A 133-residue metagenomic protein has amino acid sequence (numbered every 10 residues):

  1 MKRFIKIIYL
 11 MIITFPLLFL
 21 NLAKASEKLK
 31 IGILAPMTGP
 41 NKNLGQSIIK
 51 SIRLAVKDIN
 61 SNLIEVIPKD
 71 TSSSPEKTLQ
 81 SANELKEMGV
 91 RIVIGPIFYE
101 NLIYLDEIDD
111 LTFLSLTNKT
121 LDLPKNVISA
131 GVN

Functional and structural regions predicted by a protein language model:
M1-Y9: Bacterial N-terminal signal peptides that target proteins for export
Y9-L18: Bacterial N-terminal signal peptides
A23-E27: Boundary at the C-terminal end of the N-terminal hydrophobic targeting segment
G32-K50, I59, K69-T71: Extracytoplasmic "Venus flytrap"
P40, L44, I48-A55, K77-S81 (+1 more regions): Stable alpha-helical elements in mature extracytoplasmic
I59-K77, P124-V127: Short beta-strand elements in bilobed, periplasmic/extracellular small-molecule ligand-binding domains
P75-R91: Short, well-structured alpha-helical segments in soluble
I92-N133: Extracytoplasmic ligand/sensor domains, especially the bilobed periplasmic-binding protein
